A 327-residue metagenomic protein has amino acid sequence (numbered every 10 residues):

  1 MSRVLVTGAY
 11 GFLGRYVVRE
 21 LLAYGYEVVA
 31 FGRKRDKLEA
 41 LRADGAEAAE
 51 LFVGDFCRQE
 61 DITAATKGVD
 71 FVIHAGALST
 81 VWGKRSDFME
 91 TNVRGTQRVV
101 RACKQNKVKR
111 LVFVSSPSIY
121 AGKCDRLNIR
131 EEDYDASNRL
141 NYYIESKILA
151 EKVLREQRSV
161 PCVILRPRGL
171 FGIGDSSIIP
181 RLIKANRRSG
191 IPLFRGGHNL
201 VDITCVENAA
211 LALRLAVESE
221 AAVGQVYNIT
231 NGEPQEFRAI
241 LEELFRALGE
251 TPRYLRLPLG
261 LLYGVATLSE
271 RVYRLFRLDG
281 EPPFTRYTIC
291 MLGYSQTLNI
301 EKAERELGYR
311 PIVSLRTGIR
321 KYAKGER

Functional and structural regions predicted by a protein language model:
V4-Y24: N-terminal Rossmann NAD(P)H-binding glycine-rich loop of SDR-like oxidoreductase domains
E50-T91, A102, G122: NAD(P)H-binding glycine-rich loop region in Rossmannoid oxidoreductase-like domains and their noncatalytic homologs
C57, D87-R98, E145-S146, T204: Glycine-rich NAD(P)-binding loop of the Rossmann-fold in SDR/ketoreductase-type enzymes
R98-Y142: Conserved Rossmann-fold NAD(P)-dependent oxidoreductase catalytic core, especially the SDR/UDP-sugar
D125-F171, I191: Catalytic helix-loop patch of NAD(P)-dependent Rossmann-fold dehydrogenases
L149-A150, S176-R181, R195-V217, G224-N228: Substrate-positioning beta->alpha
G172, F194-N199, Y227-P234, F245-L248 (+3 more regions): Glycine-rich Rossmann NAD(P)(H)-binding loop
L215-P282, I300, R316, R320-A323: Mid/C-terminal beta-alpha module of Rossmann-like enzyme folds, strongest in SDR-family dehydrogenases/epimerases
